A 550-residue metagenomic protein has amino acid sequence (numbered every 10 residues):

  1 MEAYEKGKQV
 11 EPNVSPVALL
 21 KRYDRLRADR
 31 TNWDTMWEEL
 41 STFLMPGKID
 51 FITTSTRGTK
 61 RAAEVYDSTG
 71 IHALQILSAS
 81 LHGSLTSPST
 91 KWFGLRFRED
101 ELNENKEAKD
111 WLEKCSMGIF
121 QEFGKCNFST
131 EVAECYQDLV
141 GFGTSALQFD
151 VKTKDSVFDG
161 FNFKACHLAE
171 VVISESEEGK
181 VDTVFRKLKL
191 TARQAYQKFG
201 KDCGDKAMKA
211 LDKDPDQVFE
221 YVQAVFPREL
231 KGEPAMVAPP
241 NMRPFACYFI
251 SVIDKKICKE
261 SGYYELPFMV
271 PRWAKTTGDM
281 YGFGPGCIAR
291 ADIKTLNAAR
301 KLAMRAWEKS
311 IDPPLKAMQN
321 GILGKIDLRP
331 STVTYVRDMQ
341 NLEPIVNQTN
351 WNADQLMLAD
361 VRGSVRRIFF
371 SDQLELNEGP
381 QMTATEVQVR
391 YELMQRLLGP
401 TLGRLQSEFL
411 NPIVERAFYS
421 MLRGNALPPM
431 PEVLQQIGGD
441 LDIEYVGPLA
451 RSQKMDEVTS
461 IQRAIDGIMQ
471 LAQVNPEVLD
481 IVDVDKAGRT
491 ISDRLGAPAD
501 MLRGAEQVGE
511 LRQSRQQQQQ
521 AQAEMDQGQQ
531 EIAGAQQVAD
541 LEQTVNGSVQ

Functional and structural regions predicted by a protein language model:
M1-E38, T42-F43, T53, L296 (+1 more regions): C-terminal anchoring/interaction modules
M1-Q217: Extended, helix-rich architectural segments
A3-S15, D24, T31, V151-D327: Structured, contiguous alpha/beta core segments that scaffold functional sites
Y66-S78, P88-G94, N103-N105, C247-K256 (+3 more regions): Short, mixed-charge, low-aromatic patches
L74-T86, R290-A299, R305, D466 (+1 more regions): Short, hydrophobic/amphipathic alpha-helical patches that form generic packing surfaces within helical domains
K106, D110, D138, C287 (+2 more regions): Residue-level detector of secondary-structure boundary/capping sites
D110-F128, E134-K152, L190-T191, Q197 (+11 more regions): A broad, structural surface signal
D110-W111, G118, P267, V336-R337 (+1 more regions): Short, flexible segments with low predicted structural confidence
